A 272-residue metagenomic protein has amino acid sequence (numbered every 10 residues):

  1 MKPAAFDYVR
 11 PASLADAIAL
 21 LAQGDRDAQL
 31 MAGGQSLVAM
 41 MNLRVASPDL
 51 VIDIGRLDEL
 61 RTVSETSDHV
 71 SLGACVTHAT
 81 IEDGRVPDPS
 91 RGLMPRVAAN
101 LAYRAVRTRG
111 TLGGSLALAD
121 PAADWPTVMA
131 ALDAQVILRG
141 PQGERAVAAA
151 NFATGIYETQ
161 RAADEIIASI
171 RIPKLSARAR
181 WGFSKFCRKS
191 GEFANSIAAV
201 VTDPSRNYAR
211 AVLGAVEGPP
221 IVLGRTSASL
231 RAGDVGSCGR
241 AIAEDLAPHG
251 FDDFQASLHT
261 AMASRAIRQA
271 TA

Functional and structural regions predicted by a protein language model:
M1-A272: C-terminal structural segment of proteins
